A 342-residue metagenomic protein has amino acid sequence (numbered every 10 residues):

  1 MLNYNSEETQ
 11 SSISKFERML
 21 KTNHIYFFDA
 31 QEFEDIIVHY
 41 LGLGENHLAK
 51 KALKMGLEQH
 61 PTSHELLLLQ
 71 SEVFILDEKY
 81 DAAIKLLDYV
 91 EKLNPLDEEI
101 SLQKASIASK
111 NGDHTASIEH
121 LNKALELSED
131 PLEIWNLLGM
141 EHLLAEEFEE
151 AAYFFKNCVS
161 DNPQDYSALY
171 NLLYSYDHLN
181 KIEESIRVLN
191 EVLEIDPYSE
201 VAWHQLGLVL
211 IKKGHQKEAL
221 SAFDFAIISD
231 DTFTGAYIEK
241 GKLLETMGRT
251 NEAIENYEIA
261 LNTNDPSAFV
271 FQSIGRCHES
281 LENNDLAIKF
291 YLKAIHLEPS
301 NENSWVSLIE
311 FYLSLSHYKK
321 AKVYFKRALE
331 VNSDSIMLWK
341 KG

Functional and structural regions predicted by a protein language model:
Q31, E65, E99, E133 (+7 more regions): Start-of-helix register in tetratricopeptide repeats
G42, L76, K110-N111, L144-A145 (+5 more regions): Register position in tetratricopeptide repeats
Q59-H60, K92-N94, E126-S128, D161-N162 (+5 more regions): Structural marker of alpha-solenoid helical repeat scaffolds
